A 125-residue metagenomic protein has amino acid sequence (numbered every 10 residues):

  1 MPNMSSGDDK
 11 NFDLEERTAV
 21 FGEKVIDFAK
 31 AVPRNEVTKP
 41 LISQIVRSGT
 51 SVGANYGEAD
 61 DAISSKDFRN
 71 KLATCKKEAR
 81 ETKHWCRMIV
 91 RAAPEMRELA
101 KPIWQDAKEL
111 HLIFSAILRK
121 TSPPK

Functional and structural regions predicted by a protein language model:
M1-K125: Short, C-terminally biased terminal segments at protein or domain edges
